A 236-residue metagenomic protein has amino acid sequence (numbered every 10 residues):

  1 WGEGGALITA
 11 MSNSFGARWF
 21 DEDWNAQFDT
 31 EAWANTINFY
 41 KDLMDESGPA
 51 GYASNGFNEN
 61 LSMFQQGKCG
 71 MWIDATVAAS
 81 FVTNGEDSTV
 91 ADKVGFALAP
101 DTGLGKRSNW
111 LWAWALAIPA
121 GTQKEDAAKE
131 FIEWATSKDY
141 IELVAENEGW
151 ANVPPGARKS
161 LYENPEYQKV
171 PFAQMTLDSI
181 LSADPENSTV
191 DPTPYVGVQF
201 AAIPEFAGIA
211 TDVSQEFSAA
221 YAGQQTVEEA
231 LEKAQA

Functional and structural regions predicted by a protein language model:
W1-A26, A32-W33, C69: Extracytoplasmic/periplasmic solute-binding protein
A17-A26, D45-S47, Q65, L111-L116 (+1 more regions): Flexible glycine/proline-enriched surface loops and loop-helix/loop-strand junctions
D23-S54, G95, A99: Glycine-centered hinge/linker elements that transmit conformational signals in sensory and ligand-binding systems
G51-Q66: Short helix-initiation/N-cap motifs at beta->coil->alpha
F64, V227-A236: Short, well-structured alpha-helical segments that form the helix of a local strand-helix-strand
Q66-A75: Alpha-to-beta junction loops
V77-A91, T102-D212: C-terminal lobe and pocket-closing loops of periplasmic/extracytoplasmic Venus-flytrap solute-binding proteins
G208-G223: Solvent-exposed, amphipathic alpha-helical segments
